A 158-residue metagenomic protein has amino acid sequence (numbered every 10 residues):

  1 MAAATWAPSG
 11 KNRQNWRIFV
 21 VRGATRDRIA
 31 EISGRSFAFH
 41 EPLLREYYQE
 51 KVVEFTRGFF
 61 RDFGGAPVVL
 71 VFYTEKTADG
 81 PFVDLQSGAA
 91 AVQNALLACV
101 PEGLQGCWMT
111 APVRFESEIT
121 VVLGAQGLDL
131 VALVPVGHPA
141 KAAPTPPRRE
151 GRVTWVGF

Functional and structural regions predicted by a protein language model:
M1-G65: N-terminal amphipathic, basic helical "cap/leader" segment at the start of enzyme domains
A4, L70, E75-V121: Small-aliphatic-rich amphipathic alpha-helix that forms the alpha element of a beta-alpha
A30-E31, P81, A143-P147: Short, charged, solvent-exposed linker or helix-capping segments at domain edges/interfaces that act as flexible hinges
G34-S36, Q86-G88, P147-T154: Short intrinsically disordered coil segments
R57-F59, D129-F158: C-terminal helix-cap and adjacent tail motif
F63-G65, L70, L133-G137: C-terminal edge-of-domain segments
G65-V68, L104, G127-L130: Short coil/turn connectors at secondary-structure junctions
T120-A132: Short, electropositive alpha-helical surface patch
